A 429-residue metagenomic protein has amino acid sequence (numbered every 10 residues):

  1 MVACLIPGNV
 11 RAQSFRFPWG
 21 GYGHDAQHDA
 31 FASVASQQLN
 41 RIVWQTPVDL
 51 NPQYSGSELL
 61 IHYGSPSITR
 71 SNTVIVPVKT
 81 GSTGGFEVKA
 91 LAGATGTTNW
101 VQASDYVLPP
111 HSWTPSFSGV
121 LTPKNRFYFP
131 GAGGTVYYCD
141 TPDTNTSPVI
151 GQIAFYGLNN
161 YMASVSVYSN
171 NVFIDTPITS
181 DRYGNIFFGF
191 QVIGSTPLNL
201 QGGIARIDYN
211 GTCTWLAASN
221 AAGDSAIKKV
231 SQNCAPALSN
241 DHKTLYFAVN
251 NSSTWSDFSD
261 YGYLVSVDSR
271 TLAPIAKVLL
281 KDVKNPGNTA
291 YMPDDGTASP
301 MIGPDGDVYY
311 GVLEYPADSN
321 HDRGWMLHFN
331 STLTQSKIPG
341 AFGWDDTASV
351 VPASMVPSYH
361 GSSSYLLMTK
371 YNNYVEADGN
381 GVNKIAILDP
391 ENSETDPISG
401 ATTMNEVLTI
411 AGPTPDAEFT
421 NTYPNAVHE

Functional and structural regions predicted by a protein language model:
M1-C4: Bacterial N-terminal signal peptides
V10-E429: Noncatalytic, solvent-exposed loop/strand surfaces of beta-propeller-type extracellular/periplasmic domains
